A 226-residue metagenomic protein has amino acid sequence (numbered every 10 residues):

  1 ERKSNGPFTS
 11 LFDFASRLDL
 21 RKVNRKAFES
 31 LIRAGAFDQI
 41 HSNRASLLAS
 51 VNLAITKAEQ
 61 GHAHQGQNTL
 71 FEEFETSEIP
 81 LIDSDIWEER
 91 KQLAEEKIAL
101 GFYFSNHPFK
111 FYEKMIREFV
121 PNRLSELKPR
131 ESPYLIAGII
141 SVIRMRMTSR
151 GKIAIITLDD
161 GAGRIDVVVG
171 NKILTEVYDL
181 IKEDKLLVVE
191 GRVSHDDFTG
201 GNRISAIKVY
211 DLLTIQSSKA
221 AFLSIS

Functional and structural regions predicted by a protein language model:
E1-P129, R192-S194, T199, R203-L213 (+1 more regions): Sliding clamp-binding short linear motifs that recruit DNA-associated proteins to replication/repair hubs
E126-R130, R146-R150, T157, V177-L180 (+1 more regions): Replace "in large, NTP-powered and nucleic-acid-processing enzymes" with "in large, NTP-powered factors and other
P133-T148: Structural detector for short beta-strands of small beta-barrel domains
Y134-I136, A154, L187: Hydrophobic core residues within well-ordered beta-strands of beta-rich domains
M147-K172: OB-fold (S1/OB) nucleic-acid-binding surfaces
I173-V189: Short nucleic-acid-contacting surface segments enriched for D/E, G, S/T with interspersed K/R
S224-S226: Short, surface-exposed ligand-recognition loops at beta-strand->loop->(often short) alpha-helix junctions that present
